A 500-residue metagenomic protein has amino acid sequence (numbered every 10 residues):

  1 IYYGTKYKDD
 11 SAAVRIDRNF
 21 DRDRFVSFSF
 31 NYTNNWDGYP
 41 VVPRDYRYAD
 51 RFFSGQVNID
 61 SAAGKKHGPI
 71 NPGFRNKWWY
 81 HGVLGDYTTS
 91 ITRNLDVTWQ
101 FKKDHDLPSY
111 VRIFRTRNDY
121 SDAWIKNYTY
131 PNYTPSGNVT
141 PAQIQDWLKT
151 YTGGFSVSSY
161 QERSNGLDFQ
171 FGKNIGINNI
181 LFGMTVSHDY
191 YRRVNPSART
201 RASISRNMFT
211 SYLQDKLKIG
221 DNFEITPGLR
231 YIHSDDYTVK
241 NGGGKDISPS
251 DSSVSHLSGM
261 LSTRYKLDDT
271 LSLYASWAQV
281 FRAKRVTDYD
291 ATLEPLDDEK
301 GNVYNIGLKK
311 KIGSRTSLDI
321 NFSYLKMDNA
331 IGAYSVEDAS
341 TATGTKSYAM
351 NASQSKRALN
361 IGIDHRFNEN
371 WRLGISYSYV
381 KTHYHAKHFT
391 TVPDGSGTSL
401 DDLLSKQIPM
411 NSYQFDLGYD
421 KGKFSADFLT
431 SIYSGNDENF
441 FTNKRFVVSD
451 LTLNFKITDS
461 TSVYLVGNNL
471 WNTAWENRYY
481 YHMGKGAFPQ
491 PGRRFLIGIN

Functional and structural regions predicted by a protein language model:
I1-S90: Periplasmic-side early beta-strands and strand-to-turn transitions of outer-membrane beta-barrels
Y2-Y3, W79-D86, N94-T98, Y151-S158 (+11 more regions): Extracellular loop and loop/strand-boundary signature of outer-membrane beta-barrel proteins
D17-D21, T33, D215, A275 (+3 more regions): Conserved C-terminal beta-signal and adjacent last beta-strands/turns of outer-membrane beta-barrel proteins
N19-T33, G73-W79, V83-G243, K266 (+2 more regions): Face-selective signature of the C-terminal outer-membrane beta-barrel domain
Y32-W36, R115-D119, I175, V186-R192 (+8 more regions): Transmembrane beta-strands of outer-membrane beta-barrel pores
S109-F114, N118-K126, K266-R282, D298-G374 (+2 more regions): Membrane-embedded beta-barrel scaffold of Gram-negative outer-membrane proteins
I177-L181, T185-S187, R201-M327, R366-N368 (+3 more regions): Structural signature of Gram-negative outer-membrane beta-barrels, strongest in the C-terminal barrel of TonB-dependent
G220-D221, I225, Y324-K326, A349-N439 (+2 more regions): Gram-negative outer-membrane beta-barrel transporters
